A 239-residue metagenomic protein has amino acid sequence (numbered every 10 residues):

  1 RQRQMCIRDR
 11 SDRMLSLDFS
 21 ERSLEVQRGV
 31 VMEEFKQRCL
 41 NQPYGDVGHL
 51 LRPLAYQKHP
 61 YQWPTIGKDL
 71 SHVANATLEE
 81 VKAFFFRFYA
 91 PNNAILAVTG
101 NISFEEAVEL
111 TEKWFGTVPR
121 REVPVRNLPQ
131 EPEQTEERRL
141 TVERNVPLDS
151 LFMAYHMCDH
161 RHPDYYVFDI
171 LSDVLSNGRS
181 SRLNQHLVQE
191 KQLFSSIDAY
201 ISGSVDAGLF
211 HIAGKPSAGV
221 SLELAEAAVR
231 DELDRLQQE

Functional and structural regions predicted by a protein language model:
R1-G45, P60, L70-N93, S103 (+1 more regions): Active-site-adjacent, His/Asp/Glu-enriched structural segments that form or flank metal-binding and acid/base networks
R1-Q4, R8-M14, Y44-S71, N93-T99 (+2 more regions): M16 family metallopeptidases and their MPP-like homologs
D9, V26, V30, D46 (+10 more regions): Extracytoplasmic/secreted proteins, especially bacterial periplasmic and envelope-associated proteins
S16, S20-E21, F104-E105, D159-H162 (+1 more regions): Short beta-strands and strand-coil junctions in structured, solvent-facing domains, enriched
D18-K36, S103, E122-E136, V188 (+2 more regions): Acidic/histidine-enriched alpha-helical segments
Q57-K58, Q62, A90-P91, I95-D159 (+1 more regions): An aromatic/glycine/proline-enriched structural segment found at the starts of mature extracellular/organellar domains
P60, K82-F86, R138-V142, I197-S202: Short beta-strand/turn micro-motifs at beta-sheet edges
M153, P163-L175, L183-L187: Active/ligand-binding-proximal structured segments within catalytic/core domains that scaffold catalytic residues
